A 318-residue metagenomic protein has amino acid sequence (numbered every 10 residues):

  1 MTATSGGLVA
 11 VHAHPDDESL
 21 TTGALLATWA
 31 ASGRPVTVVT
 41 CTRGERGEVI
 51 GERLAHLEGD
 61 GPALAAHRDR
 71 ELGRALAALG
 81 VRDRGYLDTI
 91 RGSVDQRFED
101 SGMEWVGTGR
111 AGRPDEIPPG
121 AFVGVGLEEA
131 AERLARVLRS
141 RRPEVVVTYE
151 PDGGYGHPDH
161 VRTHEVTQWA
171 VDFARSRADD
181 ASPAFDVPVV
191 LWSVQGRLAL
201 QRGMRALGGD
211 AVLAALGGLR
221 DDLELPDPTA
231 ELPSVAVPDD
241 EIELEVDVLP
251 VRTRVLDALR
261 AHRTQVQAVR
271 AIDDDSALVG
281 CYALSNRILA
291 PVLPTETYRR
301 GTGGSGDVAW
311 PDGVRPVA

Functional and structural regions predicted by a protein language model:
M1-R141, W169-F173, R177, I288 (+1 more regions): Active-site rim/loop-helix segments in enzyme catalytic domains that contact anionic ligands
M1-V11, G112-A318: Metal-dependent de-N-acetylase/amidase catalytic core
